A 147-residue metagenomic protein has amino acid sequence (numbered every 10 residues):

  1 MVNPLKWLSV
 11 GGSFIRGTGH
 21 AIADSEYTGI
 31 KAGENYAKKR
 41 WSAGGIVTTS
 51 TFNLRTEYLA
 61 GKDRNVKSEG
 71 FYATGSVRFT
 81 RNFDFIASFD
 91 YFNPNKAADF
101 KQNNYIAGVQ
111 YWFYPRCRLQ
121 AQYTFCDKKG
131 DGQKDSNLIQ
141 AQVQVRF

Functional and structural regions predicted by a protein language model:
V2-P4, I46-T49, V77, Y111 (+2 more regions): Residue-level signature of outer-membrane beta-barrel architecture
K6-V10, V47, T51-T56, N82-I86 (+1 more regions): Repeated loop/turn-to-beta-strand initiation elements of outer-membrane beta-barrel proteins
F14-H20, T49-T51, Y58-K62, F89-N93 (+2 more regions): Transmembrane beta-strands of outer-membrane beta-barrel pores
I15, G19-D63: Oxyanion-binding "anion nests"
A37-W41, K67-F71, K101-Y105, D135-I139: Residues that define the transmembrane beta-barrel architecture of outer-membrane proteins
A43-G45, A73-G75, F85, A107 (+1 more regions): Membrane-embedded beta-strands of outer-membrane beta-barrel proteins, especially the hydrophobic/small aromatic
S76, N82-W112, R116-Q120, T124-C126: Outer membrane beta-barrel transmembrane domains
Y111-F113, D135-F147: Outer-membrane beta-barrel "beta-signal"
